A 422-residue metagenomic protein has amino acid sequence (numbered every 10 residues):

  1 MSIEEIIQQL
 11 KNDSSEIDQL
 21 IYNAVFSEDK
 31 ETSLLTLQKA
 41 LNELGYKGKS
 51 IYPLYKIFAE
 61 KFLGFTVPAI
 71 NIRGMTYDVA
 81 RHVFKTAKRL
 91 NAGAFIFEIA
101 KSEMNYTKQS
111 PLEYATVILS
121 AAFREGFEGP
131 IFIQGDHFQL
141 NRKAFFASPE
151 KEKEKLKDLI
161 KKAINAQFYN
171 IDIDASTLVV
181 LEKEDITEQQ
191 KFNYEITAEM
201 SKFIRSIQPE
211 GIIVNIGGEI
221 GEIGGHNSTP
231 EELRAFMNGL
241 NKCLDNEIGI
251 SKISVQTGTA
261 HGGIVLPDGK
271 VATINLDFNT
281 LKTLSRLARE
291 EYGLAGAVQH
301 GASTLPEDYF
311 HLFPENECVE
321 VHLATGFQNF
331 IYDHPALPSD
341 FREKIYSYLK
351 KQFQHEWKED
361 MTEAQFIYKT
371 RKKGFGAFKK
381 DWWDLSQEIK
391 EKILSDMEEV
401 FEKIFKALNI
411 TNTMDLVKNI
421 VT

Functional and structural regions predicted by a protein language model:
M1-Q134, F138-P149, D158, F168 (+2 more regions): Alpha/beta catalytic barrel-like cores
G64-V67, R289-G296: Short, surface-exposed connector motifs at secondary-structure boundaries
R81-A94, L112-E113, S120-E125, A147-Y292: Alpha/beta enzyme core
Q134-F138, I220, G296-L305: Glycine-rich beta-to-alpha transition loops that act as phosphate-gripper elements at the mouths of alpha/beta enzyme
D136, I216, I253, H300 (+1 more regions): Conserved, mostly hydrophobic/aromatic
A144, V265-P267, P306-N316, I331-R342: Histidine/acidic-residue-rich catalytic or RNA/ligand-binding cores of hydrolases and nuclease-related proteins
Q167-Y169, G249, L312-V321: Glycine-enriched alpha-helix->loop->beta-strand junction motifs that scaffold or abut catalytic
D174-V180, N316-P335: Glycine-rich phosphate-binding active-site loops on the catalytic face of alpha/beta enzymes
